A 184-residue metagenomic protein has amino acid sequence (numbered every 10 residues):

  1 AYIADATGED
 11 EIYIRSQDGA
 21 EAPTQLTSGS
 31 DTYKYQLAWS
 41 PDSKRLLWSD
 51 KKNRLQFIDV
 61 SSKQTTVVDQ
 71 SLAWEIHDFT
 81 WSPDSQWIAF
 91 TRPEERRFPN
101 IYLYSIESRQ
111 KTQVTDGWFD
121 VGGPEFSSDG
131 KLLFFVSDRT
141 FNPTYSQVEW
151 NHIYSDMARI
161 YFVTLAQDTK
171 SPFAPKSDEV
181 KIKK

Functional and structural regions predicted by a protein language model:
I3-Y13, G19-A20, T27-K34, P41-F57 (+5 more regions): A flexible loop/linker signature enriched in serine peptidases of the S9 family
S61: Adenine-nucleotide cofactor-binding loop residues
G117, S127-S128: Catalytic-core region of carbohydrate-active enzymes that cleave or remodel glycosidic bonds
G130, F135: Phosphate-binding glycine-rich loops of NTP-binding sites
